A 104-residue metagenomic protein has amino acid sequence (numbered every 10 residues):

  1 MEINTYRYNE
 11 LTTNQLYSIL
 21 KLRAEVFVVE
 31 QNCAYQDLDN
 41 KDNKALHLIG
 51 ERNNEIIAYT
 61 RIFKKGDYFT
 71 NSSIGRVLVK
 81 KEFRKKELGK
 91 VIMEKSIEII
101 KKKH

Functional and structural regions predicted by a protein language model:
M1-A34, D39-L46, R52-E55: Short amphipathic alpha-helix that is part of the acyltransferase structural core
L11, I56, D67-Y68, E82: Surface-exposed, flexible loop/turn segments at secondary-structure boundaries
L46, S72-G75, E94, E98: N-terminal, well-ordered alpha-helical segments
I49, E55-K64, N71-S73, L78: Conserved beta-strand in the GNAT
V79, K85-E98: Conserved acetyl-CoA-binding loop-helix of GNAT-fold acetyltransferases
E98-H104: Short, intrinsically disordered, charge-balanced linker/junction segments flanking boundaries in proteins
